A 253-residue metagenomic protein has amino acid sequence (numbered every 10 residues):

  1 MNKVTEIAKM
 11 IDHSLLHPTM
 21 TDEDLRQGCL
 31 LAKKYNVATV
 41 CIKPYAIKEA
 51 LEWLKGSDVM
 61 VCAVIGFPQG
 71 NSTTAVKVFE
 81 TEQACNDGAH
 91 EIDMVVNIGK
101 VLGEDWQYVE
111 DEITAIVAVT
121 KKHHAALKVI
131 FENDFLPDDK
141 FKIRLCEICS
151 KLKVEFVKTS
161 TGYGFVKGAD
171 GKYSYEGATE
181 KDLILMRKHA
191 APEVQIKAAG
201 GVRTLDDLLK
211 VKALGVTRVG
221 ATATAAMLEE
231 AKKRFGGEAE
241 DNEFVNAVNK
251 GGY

Functional and structural regions predicted by a protein language model:
M1-Q27, I184-Q195, V202-Y253: Alpha/beta catalytic cores of nucleotide-metabolism and tRNA/nucleoside-modifying enzymes
I7-L15, V40-I42, M60-G66, I92-M94 (+5 more regions): Hydrophobic faces of well-ordered beta-strands that scaffold small-molecule active sites in alpha/beta enzyme cores
M20, V37-P44, G70, T81 (+7 more regions): Catalytic beta/alpha-barrel core
C29, I47, T81, I92 (+4 more regions): Generic hydrophobic/aromatic pocket-lining and core-packing "Φ" positions
V37-E91: Active-site cofactor/substrate anionic-group-binding motifs, chiefly glycine- and Lys/Arg-rich phosphate-binding loops
P44, K48-G66, W106-K128, I143-L152 (+2 more regions): Alpha-helix-loop-beta-strand connector modules within alpha/beta enzyme cores
L51, S72-Q83, P137-I148, R187-A198 (+1 more regions): Catalytic cores of alpha/beta
A63-F67, N86-K100, K151-Y175, G200-A239 (+1 more regions): Glycine-rich phosphate-binding active-site loops on the catalytic face of alpha/beta enzymes
